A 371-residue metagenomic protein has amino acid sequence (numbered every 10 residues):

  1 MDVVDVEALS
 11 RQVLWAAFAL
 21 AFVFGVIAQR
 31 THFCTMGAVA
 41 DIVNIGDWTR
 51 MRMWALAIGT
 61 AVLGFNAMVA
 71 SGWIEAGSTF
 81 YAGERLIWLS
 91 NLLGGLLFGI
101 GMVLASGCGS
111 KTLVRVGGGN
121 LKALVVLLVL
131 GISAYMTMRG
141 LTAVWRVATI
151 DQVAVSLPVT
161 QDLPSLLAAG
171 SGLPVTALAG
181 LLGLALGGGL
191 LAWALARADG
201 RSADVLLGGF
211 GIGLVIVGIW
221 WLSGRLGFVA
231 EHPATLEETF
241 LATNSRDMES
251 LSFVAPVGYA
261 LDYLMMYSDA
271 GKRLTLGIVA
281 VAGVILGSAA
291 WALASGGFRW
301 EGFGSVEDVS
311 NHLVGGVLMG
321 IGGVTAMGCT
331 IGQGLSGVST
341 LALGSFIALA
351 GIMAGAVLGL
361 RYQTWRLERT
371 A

Functional and structural regions predicted by a protein language model:
M1-A371: Membrane-interfacial helix-loop segments of redox and metal-homeostasis proteins, especially TM-loop-TM junctions
